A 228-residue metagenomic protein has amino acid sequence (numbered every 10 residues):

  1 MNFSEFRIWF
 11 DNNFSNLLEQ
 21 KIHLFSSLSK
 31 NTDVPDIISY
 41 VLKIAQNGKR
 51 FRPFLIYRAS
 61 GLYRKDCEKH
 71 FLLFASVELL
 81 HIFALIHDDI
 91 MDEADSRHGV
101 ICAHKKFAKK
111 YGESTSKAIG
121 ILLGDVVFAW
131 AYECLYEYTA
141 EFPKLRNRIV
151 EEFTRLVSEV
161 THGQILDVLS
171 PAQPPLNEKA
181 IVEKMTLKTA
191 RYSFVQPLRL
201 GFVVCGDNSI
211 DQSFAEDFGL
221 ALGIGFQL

Functional and structural regions predicted by a protein language model:
M1-L24: N-terminal amphipathic/basic leader segments beginning at the initiator methionine
T32-S76, V182-G225: Alpha-helical phosphate/pyrophosphate-handling elements in metalloenzyme active cores
I37, A103-I119, V168-M185: Acidic/His metal-coordination segments adjacent to aromatic residues that form catalytic metal sites in metalloenzymes
L55, A131, G163: Residue-level signal for inorganic ion chemistry
L62-D66, Y132-E152, D167, P171-K184 (+1 more regions): Inter-helical turn/loop segments and adjacent helix faces that build the functional surface of alpha-helical bundle
L73, V77-L123: Aspartate-rich (DDxxD/NDxxD/DxxxD) Mg2+/diphosphate-binding motifs and their adjoining helix-loop segments
T115, I121-A140: A glycine/threonine-rich phosphate-anchoring loop and its flanking beta-alpha core in nucleotide/phosphate-binding
R155-L156, V160-D167: Eukaryotic endomembrane system proteins
